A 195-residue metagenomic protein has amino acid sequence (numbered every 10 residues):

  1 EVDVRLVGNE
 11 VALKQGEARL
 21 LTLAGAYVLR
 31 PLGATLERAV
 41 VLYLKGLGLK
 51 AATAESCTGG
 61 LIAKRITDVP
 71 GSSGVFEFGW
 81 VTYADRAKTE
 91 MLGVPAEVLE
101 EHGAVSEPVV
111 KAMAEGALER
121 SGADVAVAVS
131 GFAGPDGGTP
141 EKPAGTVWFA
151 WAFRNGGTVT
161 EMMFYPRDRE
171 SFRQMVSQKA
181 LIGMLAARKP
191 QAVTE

Functional and structural regions predicted by a protein language model:
V4-E10: Short beta-strand-to-loop capping motifs
V11-E195: Short alpha-helical segments enriched in small residues
